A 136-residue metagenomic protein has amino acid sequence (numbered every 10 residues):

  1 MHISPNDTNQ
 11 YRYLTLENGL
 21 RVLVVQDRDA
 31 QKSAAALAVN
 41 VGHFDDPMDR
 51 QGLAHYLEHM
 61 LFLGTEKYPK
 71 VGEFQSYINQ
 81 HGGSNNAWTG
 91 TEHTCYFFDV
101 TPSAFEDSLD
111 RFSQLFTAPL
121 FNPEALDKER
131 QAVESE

Functional and structural regions predicted by a protein language model:
I3-N6: Short loop/turn motifs at secondary-structure junctions and domain boundaries
N9-Q10, P47: Alpha-helical hydrophobic/aromatic positions enriched in membrane-embedded helices and signal peptides
Q10-Y11, T15-N18, L23-Q26, K70-E136: Charge-rich, well-structured scaffold segments of protease-associated domains
D29, A34-D99: M16/MPP (pitrilysin/insulinase) zinc-metallopeptidase core fold and M16-derived inactive scaffolds
